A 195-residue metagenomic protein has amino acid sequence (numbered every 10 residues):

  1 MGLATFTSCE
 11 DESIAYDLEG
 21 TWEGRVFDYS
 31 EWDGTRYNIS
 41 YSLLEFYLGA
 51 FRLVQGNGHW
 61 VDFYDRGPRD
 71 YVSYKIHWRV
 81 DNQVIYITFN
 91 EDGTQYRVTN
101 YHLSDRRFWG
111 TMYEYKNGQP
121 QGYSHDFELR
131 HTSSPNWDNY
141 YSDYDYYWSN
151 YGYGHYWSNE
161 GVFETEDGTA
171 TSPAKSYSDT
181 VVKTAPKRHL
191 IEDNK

Functional and structural regions predicted by a protein language model:
A4-S8: C-terminal motif of bacterial Sec signal peptides marking the signal peptidase cleavage site
C9-E23: N-terminal helix-cap/turn-to-beta initiation motif at the start of protein domains
E19-Y29, Y74-K75, R79-N82: K/E-rich alpha-helical interaction surfaces of small helical-bundle regulatory domains
E23-E31, N57-F63, W109-K116: Generic short beta-strand segments
R36-V84, A185-K187, I191-E192: N-terminal glycine/threonine-rich, aromatic-flanked beta-hairpin/loop signature
F46-L48, V98-L103, L129: A structural signal for short, hydrophobic beta-strand segments that form beta-sheets in beta-rich/all-beta domains
K75-N82, E114-K195: Edge beta-strand at a domain terminus
N82-R107, Y113: Acidic, glycine-rich flexible loop segments
